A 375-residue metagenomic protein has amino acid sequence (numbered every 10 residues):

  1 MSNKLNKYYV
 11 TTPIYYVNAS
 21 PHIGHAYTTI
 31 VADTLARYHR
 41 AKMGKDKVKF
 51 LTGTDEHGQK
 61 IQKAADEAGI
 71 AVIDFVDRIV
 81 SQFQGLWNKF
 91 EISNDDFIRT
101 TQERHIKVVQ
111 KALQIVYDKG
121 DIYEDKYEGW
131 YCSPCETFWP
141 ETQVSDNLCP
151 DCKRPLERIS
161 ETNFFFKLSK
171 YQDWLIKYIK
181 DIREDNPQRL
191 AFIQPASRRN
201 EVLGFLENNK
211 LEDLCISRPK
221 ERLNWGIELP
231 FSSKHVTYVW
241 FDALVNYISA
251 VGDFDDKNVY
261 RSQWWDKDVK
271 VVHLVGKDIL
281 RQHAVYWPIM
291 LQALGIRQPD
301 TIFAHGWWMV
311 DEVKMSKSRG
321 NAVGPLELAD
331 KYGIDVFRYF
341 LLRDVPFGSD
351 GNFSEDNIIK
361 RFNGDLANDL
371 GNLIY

Functional and structural regions predicted by a protein language model:
S2-G44, L51-T52, R104-V108, I159-Y375: Structured secondary-structure scaffolds
S2-Y123, S133-E136, M290: N-terminal Rossmann-like or analogous alpha/beta NTP/dinucleotide-binding catalytic cores that position adenine
I70-F75, V116-K119, Q143-C149, G320-V323 (+1 more regions): Short, structured secondary-structure boundary patches
D77, R99, D125-K126, Q143 (+2 more regions): Non-catalytic, surface-exposed connector residues within folded enzymatic/regulatory domains
K119-I176: Cys/His-rich short segments
